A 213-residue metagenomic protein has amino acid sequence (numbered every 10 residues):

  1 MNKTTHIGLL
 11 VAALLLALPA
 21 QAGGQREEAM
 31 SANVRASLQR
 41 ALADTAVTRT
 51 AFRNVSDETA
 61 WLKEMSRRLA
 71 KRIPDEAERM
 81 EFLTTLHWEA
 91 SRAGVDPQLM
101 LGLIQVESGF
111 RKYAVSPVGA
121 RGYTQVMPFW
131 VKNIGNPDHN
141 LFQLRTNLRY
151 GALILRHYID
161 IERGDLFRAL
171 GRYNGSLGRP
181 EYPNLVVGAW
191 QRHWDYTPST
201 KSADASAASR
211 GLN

Functional and structural regions predicted by a protein language model:
M1-G8: Bacterial N-terminal signal peptides that target proteins for export
G8-A17: Bacterial N-terminal signal peptides
A20: Single-stranded nucleic acid-binding surfaces, predominantly the OB-fold ssDNA-binding core
G23-Q25: Boundary of Sec targeting at the N-terminus
M30-T48: N-terminal prepro-regions of secreted/extracellular proteins
T45-N213: Catalytic glycan-binding domains that act on GlcNAc-containing polysaccharides
